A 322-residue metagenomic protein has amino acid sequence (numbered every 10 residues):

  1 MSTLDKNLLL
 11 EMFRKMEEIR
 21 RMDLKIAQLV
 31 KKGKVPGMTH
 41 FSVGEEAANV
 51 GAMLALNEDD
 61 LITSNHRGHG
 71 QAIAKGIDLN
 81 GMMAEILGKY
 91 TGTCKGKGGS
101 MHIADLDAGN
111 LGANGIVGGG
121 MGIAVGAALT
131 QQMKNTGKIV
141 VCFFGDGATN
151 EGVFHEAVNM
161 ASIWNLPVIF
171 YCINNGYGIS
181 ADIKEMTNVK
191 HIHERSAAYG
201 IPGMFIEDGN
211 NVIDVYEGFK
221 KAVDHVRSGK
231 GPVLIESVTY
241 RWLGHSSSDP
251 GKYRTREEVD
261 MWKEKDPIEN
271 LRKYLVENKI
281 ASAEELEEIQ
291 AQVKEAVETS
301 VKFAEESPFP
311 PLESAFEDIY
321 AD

Functional and structural regions predicted by a protein language model:
M1-E11: Charged, compositionally biased N-terminal leader segments and the immediate start of the first structured element
R14-V30: N-terminal glycine-rich anion-binding loops that anchor highly charged ligand groups
L24-A27, K34-W164, D182-N188, H193 (+1 more regions): Cofactor-binding active-site loop characterized by glycine-rich and histidine/acidic residues
G70, G176-I179, R241-L243: Short gly/pro/ser/thr-enriched loop/turn and capping motifs at secondary-structure boundaries
Q132-T136, N188-K221, E264-I289: Conserved thiamine diphosphate
L166-F170, P202: Short, proline-centered helix/strand-breaking motifs
Y177-A181, I201-E207, K252-D260, E285: Short beta-alpha connecting loops at secondary-structure transitions that line or flank enzyme active sites
H225-D322: Glycine/aspartate-rich loop-and-adjacent alpha/beta segment that forms the canonical ThDP
